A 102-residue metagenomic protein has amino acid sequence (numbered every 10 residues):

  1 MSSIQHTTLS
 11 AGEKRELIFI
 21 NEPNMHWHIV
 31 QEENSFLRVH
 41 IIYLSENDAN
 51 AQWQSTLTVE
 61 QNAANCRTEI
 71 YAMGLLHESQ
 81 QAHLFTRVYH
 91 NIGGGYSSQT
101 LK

Functional and structural regions predicted by a protein language model:
M1-K102: Conserved beta-strand/loop scaffold segments within soluble protein domains that form the structured core and edges
